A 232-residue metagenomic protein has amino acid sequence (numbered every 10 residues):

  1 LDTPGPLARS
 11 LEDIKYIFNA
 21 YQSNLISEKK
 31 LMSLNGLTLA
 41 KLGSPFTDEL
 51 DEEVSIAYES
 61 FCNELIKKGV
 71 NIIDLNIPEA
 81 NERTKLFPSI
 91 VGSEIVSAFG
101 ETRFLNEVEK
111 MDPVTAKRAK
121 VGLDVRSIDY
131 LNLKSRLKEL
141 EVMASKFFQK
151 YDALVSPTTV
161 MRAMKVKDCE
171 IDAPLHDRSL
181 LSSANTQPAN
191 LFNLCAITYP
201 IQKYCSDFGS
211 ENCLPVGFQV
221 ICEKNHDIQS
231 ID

Functional and structural regions predicted by a protein language model:
L1-F18, N190-Q202, L214-Q219: Short glycine/serine-rich loop segments
T3, A20-S89, L123-D124: Gly/Ser-rich, acidic/histidine-flanked active-site/gating loops
P6, D207, N212-D232: Short, well-ordered beta-strand elements
L34-A40, S89-E141, S145, T198-G217: Short helix-loop capping/hinge segments that flank enzyme active sites or metal/cofactor-binding pockets
P45, T159-R162: Short glycine-rich anion-binding loops that position phosphate/pyrophosphate groups of nucleotides and phosphorylated
E52-N76, F99-E109, Y130, K134-Y151 (+1 more regions): Acyltransferase
L131-N132, A163-S183: Short, surface-exposed loop/helix-turn segments at secondary-structure junctions that function as lids/hinges flanking
